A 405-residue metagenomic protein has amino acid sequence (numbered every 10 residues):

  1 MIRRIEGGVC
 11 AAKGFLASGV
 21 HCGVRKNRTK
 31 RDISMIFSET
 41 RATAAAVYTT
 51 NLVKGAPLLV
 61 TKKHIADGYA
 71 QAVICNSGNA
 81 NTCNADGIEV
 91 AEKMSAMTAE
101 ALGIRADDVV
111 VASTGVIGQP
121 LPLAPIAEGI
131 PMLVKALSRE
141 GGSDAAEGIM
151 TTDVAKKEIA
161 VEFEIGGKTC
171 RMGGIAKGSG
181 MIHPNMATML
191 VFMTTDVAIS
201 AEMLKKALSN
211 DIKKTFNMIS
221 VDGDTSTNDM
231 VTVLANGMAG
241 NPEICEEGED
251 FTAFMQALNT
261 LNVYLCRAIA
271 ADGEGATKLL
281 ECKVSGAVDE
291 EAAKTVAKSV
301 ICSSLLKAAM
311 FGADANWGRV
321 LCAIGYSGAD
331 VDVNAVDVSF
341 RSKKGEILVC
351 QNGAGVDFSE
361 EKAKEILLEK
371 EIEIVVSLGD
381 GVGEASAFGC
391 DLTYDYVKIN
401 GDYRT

Functional and structural regions predicted by a protein language model:
M1-E89, K93, A99-T405: A structural signal for small-residue-enriched, beta-sheet-centric alpha/beta enzyme cores and oligomeric scaffold folds
